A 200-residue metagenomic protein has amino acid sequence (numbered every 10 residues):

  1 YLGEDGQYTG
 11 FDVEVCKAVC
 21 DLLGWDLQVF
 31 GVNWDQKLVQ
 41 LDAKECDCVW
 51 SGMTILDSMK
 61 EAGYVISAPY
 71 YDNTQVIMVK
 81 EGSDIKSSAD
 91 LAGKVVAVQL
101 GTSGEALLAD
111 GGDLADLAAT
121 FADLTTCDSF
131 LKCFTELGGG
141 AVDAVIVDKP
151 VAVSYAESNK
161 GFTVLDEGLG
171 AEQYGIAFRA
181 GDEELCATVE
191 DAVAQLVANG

Functional and structural regions predicted by a protein language model:
Y1-D5, C16-D26, G104-T126, A156-N159: Ligand-binding cleft/hinge of the Venus flytrap
Y1-G52: Extracytoplasmic small-molecule ligand-binding "clamshell" domains of the periplasmic binding protein/Venus flytrap
V13, Q28-L41, S83, A122-G139 (+1 more regions): Short helix-initiation/N-cap motifs at beta->coil->alpha
V13-L22, V95, L100-T102, G175-G200: Extended ligand-binding regions for polar small-molecule ligands
F30-D35, K44-D57, N73, E81 (+3 more regions): Beta->alpha turn/N-cap motifs
Q36, G52-E61, L107-D110, T135-G170: A ligand-binding cleft/hinge motif common to bilobed small-molecule-binding domains
Y71-V79, K149, V153-A194: Periplasmic-binding protein-like
V79-V96, L114-L117: Flexible hinge/capping segments at coil-to-helix
